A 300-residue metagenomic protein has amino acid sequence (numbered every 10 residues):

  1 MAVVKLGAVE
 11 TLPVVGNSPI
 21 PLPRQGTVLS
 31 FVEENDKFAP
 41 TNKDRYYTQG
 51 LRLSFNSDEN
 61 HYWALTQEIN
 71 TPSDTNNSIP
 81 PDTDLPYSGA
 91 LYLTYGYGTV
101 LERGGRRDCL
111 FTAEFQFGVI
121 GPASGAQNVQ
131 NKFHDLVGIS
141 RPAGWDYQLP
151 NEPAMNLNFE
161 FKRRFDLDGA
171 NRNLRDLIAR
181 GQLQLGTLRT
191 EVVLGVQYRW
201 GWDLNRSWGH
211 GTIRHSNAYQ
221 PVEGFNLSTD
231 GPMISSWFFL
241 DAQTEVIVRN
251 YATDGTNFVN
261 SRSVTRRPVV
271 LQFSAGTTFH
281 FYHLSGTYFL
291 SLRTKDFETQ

Functional and structural regions predicted by a protein language model:
V9-G26, S57-H61, V100-T112, R164-L177 (+2 more regions): Short loop/turn motifs that connect adjacent beta-strands in outer-membrane beta-barrel proteins
P19-D58, S285: N-terminal ordered "arm"
T27-F31, E59-L65, F111-F117, A170-L183 (+4 more regions): Transmembrane beta-strands of outer-membrane beta-barrel proteins
V28, A39, S73-T75, W202-Q300: Outer membrane beta-barrel transmembrane domains
E34-D36, T66-N70, G118-P122, K162 (+4 more regions): Outer-membrane beta-barrel pore domains and translocons
K37-A39, I79-T83, R141-Y147, R180-Q182 (+2 more regions): Extracellular loop and loop/strand-boundary signature of outer-membrane beta-barrel proteins
R45-L51, Y87-L91, F111, N151-L157 (+5 more regions): Residues that define the transmembrane beta-barrel architecture of outer-membrane proteins
L51-F55, L65, L93-T99, F117 (+5 more regions): Residues on the lipid-exposed face of transmembrane beta-strands in outer-membrane beta-barrel proteins
